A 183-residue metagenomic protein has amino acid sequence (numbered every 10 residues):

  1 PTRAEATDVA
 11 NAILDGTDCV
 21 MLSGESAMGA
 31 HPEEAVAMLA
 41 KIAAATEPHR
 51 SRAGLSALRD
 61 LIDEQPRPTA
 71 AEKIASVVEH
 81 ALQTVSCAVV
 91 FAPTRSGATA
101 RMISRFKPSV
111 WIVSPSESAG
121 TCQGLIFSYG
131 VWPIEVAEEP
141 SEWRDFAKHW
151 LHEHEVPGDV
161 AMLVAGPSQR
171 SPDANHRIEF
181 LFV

Functional and structural regions predicted by a protein language model:
T2-V9: Charged helix-capping and loop-helix junction motifs
V9-P32: Glycine-rich phosphate-binding active-site loops on the catalytic face of alpha/beta enzymes
A12, I103, A161: Conserved, mostly hydrophobic/aromatic
S23-G24, G29, P48-R59, A88 (+1 more regions): Flexible, glycine/charged-enriched surface loops at secondary-structure junctions
S26-H49, D173-F182: C-terminal helical cap(s) of enzyme catalytic domains, especially alpha/beta-barrels
L39-V78: Long, charged amphipathic helices and adjacent flexible linkers at domain junctions
T99-R101, K107-P140: Nucleotide-binding motor/catalytic cores of P-loop/tubulin-like NTPases across gene-expression machines
K148-W150, V156-Q169, H176-E179: C-terminal binding/interaction regions
